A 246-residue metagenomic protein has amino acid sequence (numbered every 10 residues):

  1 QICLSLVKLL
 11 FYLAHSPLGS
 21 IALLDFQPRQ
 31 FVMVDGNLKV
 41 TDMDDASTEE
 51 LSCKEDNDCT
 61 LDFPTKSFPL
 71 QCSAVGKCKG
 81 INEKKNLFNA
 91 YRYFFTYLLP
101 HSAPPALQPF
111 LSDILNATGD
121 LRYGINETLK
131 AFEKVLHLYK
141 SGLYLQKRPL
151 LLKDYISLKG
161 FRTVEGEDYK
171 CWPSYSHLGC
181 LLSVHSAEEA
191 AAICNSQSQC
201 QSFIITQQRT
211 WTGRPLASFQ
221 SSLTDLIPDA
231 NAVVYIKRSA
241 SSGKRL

Functional and structural regions predicted by a protein language model:
L10-D42: Catalytic-loop of the protein kinase fold
L10-L18, N86, L98-A103, L136-L143 (+1 more regions): Eukaryotic basic, amphipathic alpha-helical target segments in cytosolic regions
I21, V34-G119, E127, A131: C-lobe/activation-segment region of protein kinase-like
A22-F31, P105-L115, T128-E133, L145-L150 (+1 more regions): Short amphipathic alpha-helical segments embedded in low-complexity Lys/Glu-rich regions
P28-Q30, D113, D120, G124 (+2 more regions): C-terminal, well-structured subdomains that either form a transmembrane helix-short loop-helix hairpin in multi-pass
S102-Y123, W211-I227: C-terminal/domain-terminus segments
F132-Y139, L143-L246: Extracellular disulfide-rich cysteine clusters
